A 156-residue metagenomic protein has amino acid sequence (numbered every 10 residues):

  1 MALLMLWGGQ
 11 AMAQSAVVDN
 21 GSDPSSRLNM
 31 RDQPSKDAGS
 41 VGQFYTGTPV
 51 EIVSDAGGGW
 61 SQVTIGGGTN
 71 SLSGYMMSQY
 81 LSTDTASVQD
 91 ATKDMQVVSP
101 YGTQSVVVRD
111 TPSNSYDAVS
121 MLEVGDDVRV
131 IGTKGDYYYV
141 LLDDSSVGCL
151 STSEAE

Functional and structural regions predicted by a protein language model:
M1-W7: Bacterial N-terminal signal peptides
W7-A13: Sec/Tat signal peptide C-region and signal peptidase I cleavage site
Q14-D32: Short N-terminal segments immediately surrounding and downstream of signal-peptide cleavage
Q14-V17, G39, P49-E51, D55 (+2 more regions): Boundary regions of SH3-family modules and the immediately adjacent low-complexity/disordered segments in eukaryotic
D23, A56, G67-T69, Y101 (+1 more regions): A generic beta-sheet turn/junction motif
D32-A56, D110-T133: SH3/SH3-like (including bacterial SH3b) beta-barrel domains that bind proline-rich motifs or cell-wall ligands
G58-Q62, G135-Y139: Short aromatic-glycine-enriched beta-strand elements
